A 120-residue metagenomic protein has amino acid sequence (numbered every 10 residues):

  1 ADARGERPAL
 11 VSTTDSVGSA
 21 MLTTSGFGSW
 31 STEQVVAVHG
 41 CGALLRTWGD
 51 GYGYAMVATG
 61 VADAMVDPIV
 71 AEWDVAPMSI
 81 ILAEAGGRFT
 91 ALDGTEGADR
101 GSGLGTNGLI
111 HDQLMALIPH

Functional and structural regions predicted by a protein language model:
A1-G5: Phosphate-binding/catalytic loop of phosphoryl-transfer enzymes
L10-H120: An extended, acidic
